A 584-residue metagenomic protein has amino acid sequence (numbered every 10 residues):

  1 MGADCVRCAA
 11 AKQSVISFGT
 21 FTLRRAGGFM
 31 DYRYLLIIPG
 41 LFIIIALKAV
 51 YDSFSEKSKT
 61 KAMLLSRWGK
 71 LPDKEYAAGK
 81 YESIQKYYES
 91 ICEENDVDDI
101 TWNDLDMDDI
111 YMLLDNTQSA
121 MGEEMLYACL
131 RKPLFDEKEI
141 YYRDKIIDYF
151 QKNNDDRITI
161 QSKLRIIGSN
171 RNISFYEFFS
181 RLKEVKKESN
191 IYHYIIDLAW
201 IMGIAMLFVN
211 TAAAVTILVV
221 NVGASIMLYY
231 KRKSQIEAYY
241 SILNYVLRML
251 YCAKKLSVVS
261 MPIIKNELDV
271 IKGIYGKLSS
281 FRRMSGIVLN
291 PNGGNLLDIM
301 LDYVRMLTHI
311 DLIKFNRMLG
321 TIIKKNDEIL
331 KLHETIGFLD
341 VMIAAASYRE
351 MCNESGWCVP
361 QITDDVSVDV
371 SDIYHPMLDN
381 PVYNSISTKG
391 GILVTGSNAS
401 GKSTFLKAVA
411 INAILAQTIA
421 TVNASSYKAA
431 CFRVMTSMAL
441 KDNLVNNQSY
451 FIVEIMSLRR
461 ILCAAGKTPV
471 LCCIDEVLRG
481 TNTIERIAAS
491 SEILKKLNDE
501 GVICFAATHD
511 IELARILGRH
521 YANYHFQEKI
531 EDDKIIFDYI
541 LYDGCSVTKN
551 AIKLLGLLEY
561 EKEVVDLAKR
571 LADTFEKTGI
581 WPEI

Functional and structural regions predicted by a protein language model:
C5-C8: Cysteine-centered motifs
K12-F29: Short, Lys/Arg-enriched N-terminal segments with co-localized hydrophobic residues within the first ~10-30 amino acids
Q13, G19, D106, D136 (+5 more regions): Poly-acidic low-complexity segments
F18-L23, K86, K577, W581-P582: Hydrophobic transmembrane signal anchors and adjacent membrane-proximal interface regions, especially in viral
R25-S397, F405-L406, A416-R433, M456-S457: Alpha-helical coupling/stalk and coiled-coil linker elements that connect catalytic or binding modules and transmit
A345, C352-I584: ATPase nucleotide-binding head domains, primarily ABC-like/P-loop NTPase cores
